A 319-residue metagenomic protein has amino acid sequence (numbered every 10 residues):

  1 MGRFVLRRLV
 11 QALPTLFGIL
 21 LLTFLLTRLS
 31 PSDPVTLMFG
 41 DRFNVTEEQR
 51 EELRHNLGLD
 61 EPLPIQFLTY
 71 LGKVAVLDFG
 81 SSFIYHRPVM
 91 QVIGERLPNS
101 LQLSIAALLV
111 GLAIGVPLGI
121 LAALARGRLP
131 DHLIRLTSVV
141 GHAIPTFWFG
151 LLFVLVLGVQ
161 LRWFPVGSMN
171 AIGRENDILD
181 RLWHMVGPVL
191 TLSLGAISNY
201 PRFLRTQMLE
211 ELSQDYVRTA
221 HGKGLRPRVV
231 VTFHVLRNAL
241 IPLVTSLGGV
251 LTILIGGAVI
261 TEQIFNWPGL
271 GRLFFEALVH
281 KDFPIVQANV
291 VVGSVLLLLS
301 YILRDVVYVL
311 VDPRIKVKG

Functional and structural regions predicted by a protein language model:
G2-R3, L97-P130, T146, G173-G319: Alpha-helical transmembrane segments of integral membrane proteins, especially multi-pass inner/plasma-membrane
L6-A12: N-terminal signal-anchor/signal peptide hydrophobic helix marking the start of the first transmembrane segment
L9, Q49, L53, L63-F79 (+9 more regions): Hydrophobic alpha-helical segments of integral membrane proteins, encompassing both true transmembrane helices
A12, F43, L112, V139 (+4 more regions): Residue-level recognition of pore/gate-forming positions within transmembrane alpha-helices of multi-pass
L16-L68, L161-R181: Hydrophobic alpha-helical transmembrane segments of membrane transport/permease proteins and related membrane-embedded
I19, T23-T27, G150, V154-G158 (+5 more regions): Juxtamembrane/transmembrane-helix interface segments of polytopic membrane transporters
L22-L29, L57-G58, G72, L136-G167 (+1 more regions): Membrane-water interface segments at the C-terminal ends of transmembrane alpha-helices in multi-pass inner-membrane
L59-V116: An internal, D/E-rich "acidic patch" concept
